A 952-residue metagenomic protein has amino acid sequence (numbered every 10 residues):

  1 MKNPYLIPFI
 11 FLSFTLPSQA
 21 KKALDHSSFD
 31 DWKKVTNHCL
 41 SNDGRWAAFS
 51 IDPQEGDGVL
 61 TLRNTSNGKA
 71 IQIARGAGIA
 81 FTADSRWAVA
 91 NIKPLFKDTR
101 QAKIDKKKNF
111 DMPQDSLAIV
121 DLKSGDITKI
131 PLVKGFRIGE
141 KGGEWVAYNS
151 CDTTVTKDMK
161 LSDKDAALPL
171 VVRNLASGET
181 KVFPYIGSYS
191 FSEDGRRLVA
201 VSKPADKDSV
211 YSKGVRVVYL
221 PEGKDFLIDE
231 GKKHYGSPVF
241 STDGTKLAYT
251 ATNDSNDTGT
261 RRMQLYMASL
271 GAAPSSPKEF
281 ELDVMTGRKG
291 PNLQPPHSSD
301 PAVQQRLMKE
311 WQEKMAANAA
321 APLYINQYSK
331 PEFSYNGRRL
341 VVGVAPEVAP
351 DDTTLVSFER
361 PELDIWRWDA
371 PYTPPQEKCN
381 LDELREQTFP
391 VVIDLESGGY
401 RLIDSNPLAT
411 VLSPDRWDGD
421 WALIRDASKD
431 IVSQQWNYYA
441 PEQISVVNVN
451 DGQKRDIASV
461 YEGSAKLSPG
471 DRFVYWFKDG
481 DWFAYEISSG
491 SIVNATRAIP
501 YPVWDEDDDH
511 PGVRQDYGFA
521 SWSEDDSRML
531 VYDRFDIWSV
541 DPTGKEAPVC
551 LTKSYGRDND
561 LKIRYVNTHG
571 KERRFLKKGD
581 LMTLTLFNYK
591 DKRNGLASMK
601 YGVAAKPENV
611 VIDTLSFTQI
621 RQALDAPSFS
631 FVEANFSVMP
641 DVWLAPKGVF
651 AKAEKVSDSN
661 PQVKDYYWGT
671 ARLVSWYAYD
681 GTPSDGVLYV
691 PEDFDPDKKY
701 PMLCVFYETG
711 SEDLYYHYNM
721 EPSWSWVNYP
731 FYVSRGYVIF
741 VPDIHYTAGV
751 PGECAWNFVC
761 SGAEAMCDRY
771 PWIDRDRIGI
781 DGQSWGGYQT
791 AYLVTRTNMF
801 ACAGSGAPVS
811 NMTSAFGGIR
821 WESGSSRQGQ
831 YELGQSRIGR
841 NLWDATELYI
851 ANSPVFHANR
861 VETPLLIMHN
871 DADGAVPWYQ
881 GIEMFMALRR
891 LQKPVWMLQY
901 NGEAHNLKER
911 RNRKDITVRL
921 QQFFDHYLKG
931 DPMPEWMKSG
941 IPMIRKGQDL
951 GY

Functional and structural regions predicted by a protein language model:
M1-A23, V809, G818, S826: Bacterial Sec-dependent N-terminal signal peptides
Q19-F629, A634-P640, L644, P934 (+1 more regions): Beta-propeller folds
K224, S491, K652, V738 (+1 more regions): Conserved beta-strand segments of alpha/beta enzyme cores
K330, N380, Q434, S527 (+10 more regions): Hydrophobic alpha-helical scaffolding
A427, F587, A634, V705-T709 (+2 more regions): Glycine-rich His-Gly loop
A498-H510, F650-A651, S657-R777, D781-Q783: Cap/lid segment of the alpha/beta-hydrolase catalytic domain
V705, Y718-Y952: Active-site-proximal cap/loop segments of hydrolase catalytic domains
